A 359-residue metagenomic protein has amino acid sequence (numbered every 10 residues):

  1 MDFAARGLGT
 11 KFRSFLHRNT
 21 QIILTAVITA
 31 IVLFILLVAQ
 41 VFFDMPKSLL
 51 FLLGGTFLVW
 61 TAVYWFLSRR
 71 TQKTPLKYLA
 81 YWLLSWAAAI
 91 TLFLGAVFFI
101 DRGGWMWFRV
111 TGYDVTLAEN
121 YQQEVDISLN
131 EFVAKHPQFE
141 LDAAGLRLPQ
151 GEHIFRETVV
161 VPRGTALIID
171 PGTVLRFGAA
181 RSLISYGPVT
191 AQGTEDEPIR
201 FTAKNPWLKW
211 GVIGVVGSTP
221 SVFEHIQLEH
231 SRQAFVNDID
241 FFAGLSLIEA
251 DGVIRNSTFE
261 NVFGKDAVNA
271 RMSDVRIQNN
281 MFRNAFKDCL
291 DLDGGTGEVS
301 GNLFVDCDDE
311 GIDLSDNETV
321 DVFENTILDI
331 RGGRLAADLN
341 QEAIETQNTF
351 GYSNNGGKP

Functional and structural regions predicted by a protein language model:
A4-T20, Q72-W82: Short, Lys/Arg-rich N-terminal segment immediately upstream of the first membrane anchor
K11, Q21, A26, A30 (+3 more regions): N-terminal compositionally biased, intrinsically disordered segments and leader/signal-like regions
F12-P46: Hydrophobic alpha-helical segments
V38-L49, L53-A89, F93-P359: Beta-strand/loop edge motif enriched in small/polar residues
